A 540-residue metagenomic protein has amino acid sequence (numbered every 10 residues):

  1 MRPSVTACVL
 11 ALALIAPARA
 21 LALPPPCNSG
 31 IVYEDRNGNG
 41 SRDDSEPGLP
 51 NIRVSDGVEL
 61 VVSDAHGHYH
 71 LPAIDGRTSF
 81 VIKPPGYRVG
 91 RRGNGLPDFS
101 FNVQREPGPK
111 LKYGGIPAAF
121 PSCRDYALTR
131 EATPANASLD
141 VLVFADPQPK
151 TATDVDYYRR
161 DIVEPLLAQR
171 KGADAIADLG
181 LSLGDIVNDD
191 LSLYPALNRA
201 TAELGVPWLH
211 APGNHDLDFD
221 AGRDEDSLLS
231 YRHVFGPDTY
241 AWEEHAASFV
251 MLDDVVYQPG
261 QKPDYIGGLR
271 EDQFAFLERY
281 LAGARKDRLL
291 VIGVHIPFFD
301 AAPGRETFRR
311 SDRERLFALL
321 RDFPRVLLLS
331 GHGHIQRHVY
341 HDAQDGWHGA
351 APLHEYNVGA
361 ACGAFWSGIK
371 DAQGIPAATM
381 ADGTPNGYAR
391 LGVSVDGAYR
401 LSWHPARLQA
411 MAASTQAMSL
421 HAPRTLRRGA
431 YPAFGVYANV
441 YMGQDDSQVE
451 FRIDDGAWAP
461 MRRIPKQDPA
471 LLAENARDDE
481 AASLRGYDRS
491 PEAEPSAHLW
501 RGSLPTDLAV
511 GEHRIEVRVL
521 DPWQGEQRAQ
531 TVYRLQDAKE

Functional and structural regions predicted by a protein language model:
N28-E34, G67, Y126: A short, amphipathic beta-strand motif
R42, G48, V58-P72: Short, acidic Ser/Thr/Gly-rich low-complexity loop/linker segments typical of extracellular and cell-surface proteins
D56, R77-Y113: A short, solvent-exposed loop/turn motif at the edges and junctions of modular extracellular/periplasmic domains
S63-T78, Y126, H498-G502: Glycine-centered loop-to-beta-strand initiation motif
D98-E106, K112-P117, L191-A284, E306-L329 (+1 more regions): Extended active-site neighborhood of metal-dependent phosphoesterases/phosphodiesterases
P109-P195, K539-E540: N-terminal active-site segment of His-dependent metallophosphoesterases
V206, D468-S503: Aromatic sugar-binding surface patches on proteins that engage polysaccharides or sugar-phosphate polymers
H348-M442, S447-E450, S503-P505, R514-A529 (+1 more regions): Binuclear metal-dependent phosphoesterase catalytic core
